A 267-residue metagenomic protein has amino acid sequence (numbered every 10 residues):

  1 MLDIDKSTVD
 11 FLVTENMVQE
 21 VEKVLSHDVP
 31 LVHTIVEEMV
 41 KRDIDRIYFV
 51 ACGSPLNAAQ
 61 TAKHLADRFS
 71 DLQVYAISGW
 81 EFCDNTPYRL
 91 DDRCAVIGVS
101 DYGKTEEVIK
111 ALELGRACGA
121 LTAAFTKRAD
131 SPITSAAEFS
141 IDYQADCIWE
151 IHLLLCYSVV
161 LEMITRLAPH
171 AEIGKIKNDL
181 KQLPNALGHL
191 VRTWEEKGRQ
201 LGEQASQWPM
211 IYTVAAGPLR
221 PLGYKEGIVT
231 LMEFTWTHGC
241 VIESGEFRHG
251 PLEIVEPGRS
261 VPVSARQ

Functional and structural regions predicted by a protein language model:
K6-D45, I141, C147-I148, E162-S244 (+2 more regions): Active-site phosphate/pyrophosphate-binding segments
L25, V74, L187, P262-V263: Generic preference for hydrophobic/aromatic residues in regular secondary structure cores
P30-L31, N57, S78-G79, L121-F125 (+2 more regions): Short amphipathic alpha-helical surface micro-motifs
R42-D179, L183, G258, A265-Q267: Glycine-rich phosphate-binding loops that contact phosphosugars or nucleotide phosphates
Q73-N85, C240-E253: A short, well-structured beta->alpha microelement
